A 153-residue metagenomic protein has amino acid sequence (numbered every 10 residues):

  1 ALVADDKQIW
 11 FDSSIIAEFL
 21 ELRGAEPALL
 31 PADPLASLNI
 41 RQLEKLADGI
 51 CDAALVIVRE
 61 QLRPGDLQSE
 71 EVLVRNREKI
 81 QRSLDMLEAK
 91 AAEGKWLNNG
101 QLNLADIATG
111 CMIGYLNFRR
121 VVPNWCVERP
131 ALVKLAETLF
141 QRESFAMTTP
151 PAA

Functional and structural regions predicted by a protein language model:
A1-E70: GST-like domain detector, emphasizing the conserved glutathione-binding G-site in the N-terminal thioredoxin-like
L2, S14, K79-E88, S144: Aromatic-glycine hotspot motif
A17, E21, R41-E44, L84 (+2 more regions): Non-transmembrane alpha-helical segments in soluble domains of secreted/periplasmic/extracellular proteins
G24, A91-G94, E143: A general structural signal marking secondary-structure boundaries and capping sites
A28-L30, W96-L97, F145: Short clusters of hydrophobic/aromatic residues that line enzyme substrate/ligand-binding pockets
A47-K134: GST-like fold's C-terminal all-alpha helical module
V127-T148: C-terminal end-helix/capping segment
A153: Carbohydrate-binding/catalytic loop surfaces
